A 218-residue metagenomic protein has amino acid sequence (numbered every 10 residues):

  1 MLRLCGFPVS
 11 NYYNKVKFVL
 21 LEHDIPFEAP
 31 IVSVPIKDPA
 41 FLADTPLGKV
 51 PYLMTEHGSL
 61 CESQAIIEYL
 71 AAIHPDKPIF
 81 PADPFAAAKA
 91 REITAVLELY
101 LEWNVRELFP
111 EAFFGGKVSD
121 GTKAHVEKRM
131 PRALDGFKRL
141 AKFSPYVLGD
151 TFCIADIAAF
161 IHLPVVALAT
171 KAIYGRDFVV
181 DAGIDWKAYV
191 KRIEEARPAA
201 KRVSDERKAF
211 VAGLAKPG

Functional and structural regions predicted by a protein language model:
M1-R129, K138, S144-V147: GST-like domain detector, emphasizing the conserved glutathione-binding G-site in the N-terminal thioredoxin-like
P35, F152, K208: Positions that flank functional sites
L99-P198: GST-like fold's C-terminal all-alpha helical module
A200-R202: Membrane-anchoring hydrophobic helices of lipid-metabolizing enzymes
S204-G218: Acidic/histidine-enriched, glycine/proline-rich intrinsically disordered or flexible terminal extensions
